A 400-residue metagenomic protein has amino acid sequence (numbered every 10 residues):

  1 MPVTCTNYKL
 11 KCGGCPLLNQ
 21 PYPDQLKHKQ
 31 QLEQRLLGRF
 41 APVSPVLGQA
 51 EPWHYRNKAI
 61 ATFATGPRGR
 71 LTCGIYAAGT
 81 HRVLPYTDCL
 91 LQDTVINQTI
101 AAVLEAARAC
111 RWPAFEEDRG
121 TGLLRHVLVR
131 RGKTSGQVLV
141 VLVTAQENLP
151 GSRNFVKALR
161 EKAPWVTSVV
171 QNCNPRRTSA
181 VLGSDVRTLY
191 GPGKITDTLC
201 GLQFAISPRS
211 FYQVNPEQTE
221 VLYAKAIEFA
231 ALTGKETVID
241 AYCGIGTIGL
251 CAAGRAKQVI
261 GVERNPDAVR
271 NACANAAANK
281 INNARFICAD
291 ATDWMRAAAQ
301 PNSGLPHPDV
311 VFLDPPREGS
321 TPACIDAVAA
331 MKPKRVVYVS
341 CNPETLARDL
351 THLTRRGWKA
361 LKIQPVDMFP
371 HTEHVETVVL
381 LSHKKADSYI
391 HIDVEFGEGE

Functional and structural regions predicted by a protein language model:
P2, G13-E116, V129, T134 (+1 more regions): Extended interfacial segments that mediate partner engagement and assembly in macromolecular machines
C5-N7, C12-C15, C341: Short cysteine clusters
N57, G136-V138, K235-E236: Nucleotide donor/acceptor-binding cores
T62-A64, R130, V143-A145, S382-K384 (+1 more regions): Solvent-exposed residues in well-ordered beta-strands and their adjoining turns, especially edge/terminal strands
G74-A77, V141-V143, A272: Short, acidic/hydrophobic/Gly-rich beta-strand patch recurrent on exposed beta strands that often constitutes part
P113-T121, V238: Short helix/loop segment immediately N-terminal to the Walker
V129, S135-A145, Q203-S207, V310: Short, aliphatic-rich beta-strand segments
G151-E400: Rossmann-like S-adenosyl-L-methionine
